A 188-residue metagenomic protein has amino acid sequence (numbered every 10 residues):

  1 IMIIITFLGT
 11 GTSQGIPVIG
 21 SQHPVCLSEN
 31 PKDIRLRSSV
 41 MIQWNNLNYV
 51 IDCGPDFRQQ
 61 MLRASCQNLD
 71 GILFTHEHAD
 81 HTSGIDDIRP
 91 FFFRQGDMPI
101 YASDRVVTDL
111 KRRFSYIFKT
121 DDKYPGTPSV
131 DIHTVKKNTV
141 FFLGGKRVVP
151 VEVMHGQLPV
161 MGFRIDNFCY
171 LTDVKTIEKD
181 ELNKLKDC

Functional and structural regions predicted by a protein language model:
M2-L171, K175, K179-D180: Binuclear metal-dependent hydrolase catalytic cores
K179-C188: A short alpha/beta connector and helix-capping loop motif
